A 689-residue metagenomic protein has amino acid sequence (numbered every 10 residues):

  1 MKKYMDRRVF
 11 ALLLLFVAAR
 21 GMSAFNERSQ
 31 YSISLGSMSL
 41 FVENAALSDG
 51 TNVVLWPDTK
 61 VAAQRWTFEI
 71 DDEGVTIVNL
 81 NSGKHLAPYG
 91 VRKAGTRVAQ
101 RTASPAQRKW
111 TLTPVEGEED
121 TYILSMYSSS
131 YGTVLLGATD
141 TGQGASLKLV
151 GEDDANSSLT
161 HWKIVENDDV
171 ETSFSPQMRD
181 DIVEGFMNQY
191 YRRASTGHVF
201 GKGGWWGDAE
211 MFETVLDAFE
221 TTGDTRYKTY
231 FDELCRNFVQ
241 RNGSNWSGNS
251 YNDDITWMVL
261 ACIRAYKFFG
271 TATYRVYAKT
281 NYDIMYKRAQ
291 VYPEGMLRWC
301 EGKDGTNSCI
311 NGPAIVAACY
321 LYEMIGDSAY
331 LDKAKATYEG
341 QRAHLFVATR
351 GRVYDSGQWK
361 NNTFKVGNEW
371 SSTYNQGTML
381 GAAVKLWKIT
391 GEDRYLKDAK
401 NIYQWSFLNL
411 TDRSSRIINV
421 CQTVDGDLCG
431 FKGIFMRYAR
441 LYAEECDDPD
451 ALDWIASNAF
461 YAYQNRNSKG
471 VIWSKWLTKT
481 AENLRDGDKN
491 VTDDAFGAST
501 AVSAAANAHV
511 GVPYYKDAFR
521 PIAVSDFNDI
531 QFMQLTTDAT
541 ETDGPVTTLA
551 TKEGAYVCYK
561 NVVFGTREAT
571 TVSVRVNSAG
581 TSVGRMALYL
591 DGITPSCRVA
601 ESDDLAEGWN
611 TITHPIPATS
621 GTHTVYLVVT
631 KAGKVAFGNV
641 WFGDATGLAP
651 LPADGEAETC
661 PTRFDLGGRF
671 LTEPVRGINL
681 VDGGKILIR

Functional and structural regions predicted by a protein language model:
M1-N26: Bacterial Sec-dependent N-terminal signal peptides
A24-E171: Lectin-like carbohydrate-binding module/patch detector with strong preference for beta-trefoil
V170-T214, A218-D253, T306, N401 (+1 more regions): CBM-like carbohydrate-recognition segments
T229-M324, L331-K335: Extended ligand-binding groove/face enriched in aromatic
N311-A314, A318, Y330-L386: Active-site cradle of extracellular carbohydrate-active enzymes
Y514-A645: Extracytoplasmic
Y514-R520, G554, D644-R669: Residue-level detector of functionally pivotal "anchor" positions at catalytic/ligand-binding pockets or at interdomain
I678-R689: C-terminal tail/sorting-segment detector
